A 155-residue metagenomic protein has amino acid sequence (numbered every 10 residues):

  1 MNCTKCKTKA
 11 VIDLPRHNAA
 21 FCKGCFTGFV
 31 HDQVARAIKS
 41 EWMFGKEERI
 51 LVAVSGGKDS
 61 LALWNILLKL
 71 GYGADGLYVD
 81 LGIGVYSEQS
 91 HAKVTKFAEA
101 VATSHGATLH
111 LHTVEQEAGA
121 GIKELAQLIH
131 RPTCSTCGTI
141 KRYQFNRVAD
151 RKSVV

Functional and structural regions predicted by a protein language model:
N2-V155: ATP-dependent adenylation/nucleotidyltransferase module used to activate substrates
